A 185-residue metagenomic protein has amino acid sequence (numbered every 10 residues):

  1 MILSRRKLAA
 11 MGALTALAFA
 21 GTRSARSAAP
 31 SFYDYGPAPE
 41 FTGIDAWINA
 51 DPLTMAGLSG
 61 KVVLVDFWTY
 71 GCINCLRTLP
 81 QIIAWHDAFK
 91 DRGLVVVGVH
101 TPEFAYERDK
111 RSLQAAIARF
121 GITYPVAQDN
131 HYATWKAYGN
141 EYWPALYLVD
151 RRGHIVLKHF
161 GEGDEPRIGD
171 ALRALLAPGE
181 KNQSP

Functional and structural regions predicted by a protein language model:
M1-A16: N-terminal secretory signal peptides and thylakoid transit peptides that target proteins across membranes
F19-S24: C-terminal segment of classical bacterial N-terminal signal peptides
R26-M55: N-terminal "domain-start" segment that seeds a small globular fold
T54-I73, V96: Short active-site neighborhood of thiol/selenol oxidoreductases, capturing the structured segment around
G60-V63, R92-V95, I122-Y124, R151: Loop/turn elements at helix/coil->beta-strand transitions in domains of secreted/extracellular proteins
L76-F120, N130-K136: Structural microenvironment flanking redox-active thiols in thiol-disulfide oxidoreductases
A118-I122, Q128-A171: Thiol/disulfide oxidoreductase modules built on the thioredoxin-like
R173-P185: Non-globular targeting/processing and membrane-anchoring segments
